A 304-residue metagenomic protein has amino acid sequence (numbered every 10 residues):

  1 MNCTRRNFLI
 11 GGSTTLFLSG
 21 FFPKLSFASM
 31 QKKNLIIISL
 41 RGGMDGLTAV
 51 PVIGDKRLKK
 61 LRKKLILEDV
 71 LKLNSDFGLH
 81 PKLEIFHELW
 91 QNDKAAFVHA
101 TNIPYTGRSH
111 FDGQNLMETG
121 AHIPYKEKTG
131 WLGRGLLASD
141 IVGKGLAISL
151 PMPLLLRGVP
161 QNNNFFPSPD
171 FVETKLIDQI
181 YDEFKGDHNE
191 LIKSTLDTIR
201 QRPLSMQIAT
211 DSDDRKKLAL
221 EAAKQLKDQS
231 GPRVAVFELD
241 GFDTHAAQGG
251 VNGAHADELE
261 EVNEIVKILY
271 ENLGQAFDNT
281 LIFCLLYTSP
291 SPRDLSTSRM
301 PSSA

Functional and structural regions predicted by a protein language model:
M1-L16, P290: N-terminal secretory signal peptides and thylakoid transit peptides that target proteins across membranes
G20-L79, W90-N92: Intrinsic-disorder/low-complexity recognition with aromatic hotspots
K33-M44, F86, R233-L239, V266 (+1 more regions): Beta-strand elements within well-structured catalytic alpha/beta cores of enzymes that handle phosphate/sulfate esters
G46-V52, R108-S109, R157-V159, A247-G250: Short, solvent-exposed loop/turn and secondary-structure capping segments
G78-L79, L83-E173: Extracytoplasmic mature domains of secreted/periplasmic and thylakoid-lumen proteins
D178-A276: Anion-binding catalytic surfaces of enzymes that hydrolyze or transfer phosphate/sulfate esters
T288-D294: Conserved small/polar residues in nucleotide/adenosyl-binding loops
R299-A304: Hydrophobic alpha-helical segments, chiefly the membrane-spanning helices and signal/signal-anchor peptides
